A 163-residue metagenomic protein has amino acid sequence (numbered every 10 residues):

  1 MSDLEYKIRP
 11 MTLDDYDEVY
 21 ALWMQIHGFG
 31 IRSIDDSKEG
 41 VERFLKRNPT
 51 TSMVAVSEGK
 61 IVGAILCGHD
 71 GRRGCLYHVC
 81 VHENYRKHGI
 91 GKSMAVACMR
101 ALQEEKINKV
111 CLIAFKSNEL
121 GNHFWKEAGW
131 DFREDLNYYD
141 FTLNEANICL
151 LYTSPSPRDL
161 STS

Functional and structural regions predicted by a protein language model:
M1-D14, A146-S154: Conserved N-terminal entry element of GNAT/NAT acetyltransferase domains
P10-H78, A101, R133-E134: Acetyl-CoA-dependent GNAT
V79-R86, A114-F115: A short, internal acetyl-CoA/4′-phosphopantetheine-binding micro-motif in the GNAT/acyltransferase core
K87-R100: Conserved acetyl-CoA-binding loop-helix of GNAT-fold acetyltransferases
K92-S93, K116-D135: Conserved active-site alpha-helix within GNAT-family acetyltransferase domains
Q103-A114: Conserved GNAT acetyl-CoA-binding A-motif
Y152-S163: Single conserved hydrophobic/aromatic residue that forms the stacking wall/gate of nucleotide- or nucleobase-binding
